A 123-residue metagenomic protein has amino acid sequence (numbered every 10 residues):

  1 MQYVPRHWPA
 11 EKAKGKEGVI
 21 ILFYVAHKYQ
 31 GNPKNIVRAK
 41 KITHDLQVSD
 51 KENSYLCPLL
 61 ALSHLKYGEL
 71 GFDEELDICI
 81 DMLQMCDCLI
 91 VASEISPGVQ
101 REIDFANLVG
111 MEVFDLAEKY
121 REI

Functional and structural regions predicted by a protein language model:
M1-I123: Conserved catalytic or regulatory cores that recognize and/or transform ribose-phosphate-containing ligands
